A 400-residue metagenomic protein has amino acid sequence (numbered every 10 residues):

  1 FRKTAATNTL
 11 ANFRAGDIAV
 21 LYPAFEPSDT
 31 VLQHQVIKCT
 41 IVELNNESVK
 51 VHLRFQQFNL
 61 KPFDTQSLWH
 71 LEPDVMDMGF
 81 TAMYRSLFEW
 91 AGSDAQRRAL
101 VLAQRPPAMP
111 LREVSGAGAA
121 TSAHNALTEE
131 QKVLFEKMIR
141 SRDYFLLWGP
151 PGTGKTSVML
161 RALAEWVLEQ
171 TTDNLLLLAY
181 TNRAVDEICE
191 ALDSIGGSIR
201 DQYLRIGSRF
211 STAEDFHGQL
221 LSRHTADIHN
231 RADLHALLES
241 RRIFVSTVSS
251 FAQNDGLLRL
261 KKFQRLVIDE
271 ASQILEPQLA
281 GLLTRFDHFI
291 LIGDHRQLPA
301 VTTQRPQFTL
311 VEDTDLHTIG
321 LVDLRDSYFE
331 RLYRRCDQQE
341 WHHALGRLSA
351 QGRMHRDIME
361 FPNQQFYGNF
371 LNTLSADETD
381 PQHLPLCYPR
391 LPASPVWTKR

Functional and structural regions predicted by a protein language model:
F1-A5: Short, structured beta-strand/loop micro-motifs enriched in basic residues and often containing a Trp
T7-E136, D193, R200-D201, I206 (+4 more regions): Pre-ATPase regulatory/linker segments immediately N-terminal to the P-loop/RecA-like helicase/translocase core
E130, S141-L147, T172-N174, R242: Pre-Walker A (Motif I) flank of P-loop NTPase domains
Q131-L134, L147-P150, G154-L163, A184-I188 (+1 more regions): Extended, hydrophobic alpha-helical segments in both membrane/secreted and soluble proteins
R142, S240-R241, F263, F286: Short, well-ordered alpha-helix to beta-strand connector turns
P150-T153, V158, A162-L163, V167-D193 (+2 more regions): Conserved RecA-like ASCE P-loop NTPase motor core of nucleic-acid helicases/translocases
E169-D173, T181-R183, S249-A252, G256-I268 (+1 more regions): Conserved helicase motor core of SF1/SF2 NTP-dependent helicases
R231-L260: Conserved helicase/translocase P-loop NTPase motor core
